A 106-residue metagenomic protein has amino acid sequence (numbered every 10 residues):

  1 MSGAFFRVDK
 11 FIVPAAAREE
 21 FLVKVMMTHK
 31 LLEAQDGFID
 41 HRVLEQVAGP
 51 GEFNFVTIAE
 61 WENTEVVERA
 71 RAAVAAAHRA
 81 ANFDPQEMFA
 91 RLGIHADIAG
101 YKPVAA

Functional and structural regions predicted by a protein language model:
M1-S2, A106: Basic/polar N-terminal segments that are highly enriched at the extreme N-terminus, encompassing both cleavable
G3-F5, F38: Short, flexible segments with low predicted structural confidence
F5-I12, V43-A75: Short, well-ordered beta-strand segments in beta-rich or mixed alpha/beta enzyme and ligand-binding folds
I12-F21: Short, surface-exposed ligand-recognition loops at beta-strand->loop->(often short) alpha-helix junctions that present
K24-I39, E60-A99, A106: An amphipathic, aromatic/His-enriched active-site/gating alpha helix that lines ligand/cofactor pockets
E45, G100-K102: A general secondary-structure junction signal
